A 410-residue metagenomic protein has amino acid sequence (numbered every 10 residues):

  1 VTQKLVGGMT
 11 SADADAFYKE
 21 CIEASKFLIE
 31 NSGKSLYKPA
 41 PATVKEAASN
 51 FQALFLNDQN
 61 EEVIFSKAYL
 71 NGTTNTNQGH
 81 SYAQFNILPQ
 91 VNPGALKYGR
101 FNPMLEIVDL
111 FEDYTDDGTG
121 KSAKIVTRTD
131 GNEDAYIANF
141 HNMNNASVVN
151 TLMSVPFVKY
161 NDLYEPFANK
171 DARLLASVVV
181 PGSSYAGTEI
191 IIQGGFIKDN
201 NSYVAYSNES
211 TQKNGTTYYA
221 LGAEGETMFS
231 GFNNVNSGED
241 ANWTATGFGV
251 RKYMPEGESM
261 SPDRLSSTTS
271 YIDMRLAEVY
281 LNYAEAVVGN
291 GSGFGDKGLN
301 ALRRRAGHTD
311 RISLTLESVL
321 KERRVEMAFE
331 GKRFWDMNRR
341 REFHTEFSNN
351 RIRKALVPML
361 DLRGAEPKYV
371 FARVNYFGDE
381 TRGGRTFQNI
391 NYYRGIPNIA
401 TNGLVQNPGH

Functional and structural regions predicted by a protein language model:
V1-G7, S11-E30, F65, P166-V179 (+3 more regions): Extended, hydrophobic/aromatic-rich amphipathic alpha-helical segments that build helical scaffolds
T2-L221: An aromatic- and glycine-enriched ligand-binding surface/loop that stacks and positions planar moieties
S32-P41, V288-F294, T309-D310: Surface-exposed helix-capping loop/turn segments at secondary-structure junctions
T43-K124, L175, N214-L276, L299-R303 (+1 more regions): Long, intrinsically disordered, low-complexity segments
